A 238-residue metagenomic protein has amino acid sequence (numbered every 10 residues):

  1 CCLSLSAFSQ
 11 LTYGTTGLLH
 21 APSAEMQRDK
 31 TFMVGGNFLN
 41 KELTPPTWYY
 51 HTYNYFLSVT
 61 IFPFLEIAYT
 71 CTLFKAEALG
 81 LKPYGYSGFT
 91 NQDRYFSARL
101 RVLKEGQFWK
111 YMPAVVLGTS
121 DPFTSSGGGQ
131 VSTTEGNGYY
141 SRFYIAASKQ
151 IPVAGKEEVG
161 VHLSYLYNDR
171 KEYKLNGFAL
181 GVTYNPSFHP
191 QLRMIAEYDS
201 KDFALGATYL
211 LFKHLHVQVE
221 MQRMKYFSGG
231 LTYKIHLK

Functional and structural regions predicted by a protein language model:
C1-T15, K238: Cleavable N-terminal export/targeting peptides
S9-Y139, F143, S148-G155, L166-Y167 (+4 more regions): Transmembrane beta-barrel domains of Gram-negative outer membranes and organellar outer membranes
E158-R193: A mid-sequence, solvent-exposed acidic-amphipathic segment
K174, N185, E197-D199, T208-L210 (+1 more regions): Low-complexity, polar/charged sequence tracts that form flexible coils or short amphipathic helices and often embed
E220-Y226: Short, acidic/turn-prone active-site loops that include or flank metal/cofactor- and phosphate-binding residues
S228-K238: Flexible, glycine-rich linker and terminal segments associated with outer-membrane beta-barrel/transport systems
